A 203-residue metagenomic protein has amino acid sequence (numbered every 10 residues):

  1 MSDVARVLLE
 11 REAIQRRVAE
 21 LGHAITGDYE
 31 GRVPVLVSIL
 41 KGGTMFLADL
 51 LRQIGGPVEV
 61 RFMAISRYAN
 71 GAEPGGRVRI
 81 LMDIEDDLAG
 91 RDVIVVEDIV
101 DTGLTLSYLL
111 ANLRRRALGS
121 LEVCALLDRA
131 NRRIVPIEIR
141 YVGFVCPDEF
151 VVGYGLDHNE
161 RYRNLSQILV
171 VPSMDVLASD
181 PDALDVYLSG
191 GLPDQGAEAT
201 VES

Functional and structural regions predicted by a protein language model:
M1-S203: PRPP-associated nucleotide enzymes
